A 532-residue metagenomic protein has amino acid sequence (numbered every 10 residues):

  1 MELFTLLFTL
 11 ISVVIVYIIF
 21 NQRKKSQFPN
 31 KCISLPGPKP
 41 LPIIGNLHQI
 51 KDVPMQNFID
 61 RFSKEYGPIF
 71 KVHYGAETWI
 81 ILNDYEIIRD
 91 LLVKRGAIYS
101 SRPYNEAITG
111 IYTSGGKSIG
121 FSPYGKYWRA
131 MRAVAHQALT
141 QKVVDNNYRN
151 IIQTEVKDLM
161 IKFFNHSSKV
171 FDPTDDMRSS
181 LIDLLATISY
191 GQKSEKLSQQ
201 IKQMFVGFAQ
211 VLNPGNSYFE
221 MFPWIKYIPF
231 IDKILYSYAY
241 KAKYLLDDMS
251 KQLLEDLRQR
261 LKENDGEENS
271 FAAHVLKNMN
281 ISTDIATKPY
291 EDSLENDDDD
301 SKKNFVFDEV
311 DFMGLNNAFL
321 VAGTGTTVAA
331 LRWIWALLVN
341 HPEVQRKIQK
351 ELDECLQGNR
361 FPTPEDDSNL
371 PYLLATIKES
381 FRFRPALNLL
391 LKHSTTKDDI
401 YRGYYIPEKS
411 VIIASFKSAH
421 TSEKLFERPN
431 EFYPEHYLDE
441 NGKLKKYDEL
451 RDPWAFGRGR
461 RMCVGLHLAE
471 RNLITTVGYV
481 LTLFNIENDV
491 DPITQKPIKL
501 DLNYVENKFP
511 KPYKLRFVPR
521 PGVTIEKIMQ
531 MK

Functional and structural regions predicted by a protein language model:
M1-I18, H274-K277, K508-K532: C-terminal helix/juxtamembrane-tail motif
E2-G115, K126, A130, Q153-D158 (+3 more regions): N-terminal membrane-proximal hinge/A-helix region immediately C-terminal to the signal-anchor transmembrane segment
P38-D60, T78, N105-Y190, K202-Q259 (+6 more regions): Cytochrome P450 catalytic-domain helical core, especially the substrate-recognition surface and oxygen-activation
L47-G67, D248, Q252, N359-G403 (+2 more regions): Conserved cytochrome P450 K-helix E-x-x-R motif and the immediately C-terminal K′/meander segment
I81-L91, S100, G191-K196, Q200-K202 (+4 more regions): Classical protein tyrosine phosphatase
L181, L185, A242-L253, I281-D353 (+6 more regions): Central I-helix of cytochrome P450 enzymes
P342-V344, L466-P512, V518: Cytochrome P450 heme-binding "Cys pocket" and the immediately downstream C-terminal segment
A414-L444: Conserved cytochrome P450 K-helix/beta-meander segment immediately N-terminal to the heme-binding cysteine loop
